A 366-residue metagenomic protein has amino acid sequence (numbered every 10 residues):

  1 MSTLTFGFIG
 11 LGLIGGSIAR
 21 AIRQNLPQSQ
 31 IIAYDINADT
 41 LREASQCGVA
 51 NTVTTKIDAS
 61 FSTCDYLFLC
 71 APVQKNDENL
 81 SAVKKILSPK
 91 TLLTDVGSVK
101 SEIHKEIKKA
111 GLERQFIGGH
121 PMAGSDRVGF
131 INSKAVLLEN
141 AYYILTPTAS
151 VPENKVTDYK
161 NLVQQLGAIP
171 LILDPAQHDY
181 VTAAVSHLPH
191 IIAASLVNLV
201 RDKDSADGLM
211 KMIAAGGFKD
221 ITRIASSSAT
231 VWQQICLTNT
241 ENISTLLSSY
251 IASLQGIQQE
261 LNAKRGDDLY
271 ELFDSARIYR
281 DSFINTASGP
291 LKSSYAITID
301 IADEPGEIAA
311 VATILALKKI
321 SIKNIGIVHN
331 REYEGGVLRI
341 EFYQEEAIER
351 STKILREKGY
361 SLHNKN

Functional and structural regions predicted by a protein language model:
M1-F61, Y66: NAD(P)+-binding Rossmann beta1-loop-alpha1 motif at the extreme N-terminus of oxidoreductases
I36-N37, A71, V96-S98: Short beta->alpha hinge that forms the Motif I/post-I loop of the SAM-binding pocket
I57-L87, T91-L92: Rossmann-like NAD(P)-binding element
N79-I131: Rossmann-like NAD(P)(H) cofactor-binding subdomain of soluble oxidoreductases
L137-I224: Internal alpha-helical scaffold of NAD(P)-dependent oxidoreductase catalytic cores
A206-A276: Interdomain hinge/lid region at the active-site interface of Rossmann-like NAD(P)-dependent oxidoreductases
Y279-N366: A conserved regulatory-domain signal marking ACT and ACT-like small-molecule sensing domains and adjacent regulatory
